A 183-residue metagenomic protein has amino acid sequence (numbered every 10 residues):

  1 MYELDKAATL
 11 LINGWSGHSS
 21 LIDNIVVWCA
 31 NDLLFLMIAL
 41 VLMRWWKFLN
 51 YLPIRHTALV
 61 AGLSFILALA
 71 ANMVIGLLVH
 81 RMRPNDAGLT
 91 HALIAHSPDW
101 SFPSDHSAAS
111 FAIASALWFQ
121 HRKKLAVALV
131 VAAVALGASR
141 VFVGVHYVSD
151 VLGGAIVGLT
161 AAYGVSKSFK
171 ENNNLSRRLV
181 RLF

Functional and structural regions predicted by a protein language model:
M1-M37, N72-D99, S176, V180-F183: N-terminal transmembrane-helix/juxtamembrane module of multi-pass inner/ER membrane proteins
N13, M43-K47, N72-H80, W118 (+1 more regions): Membrane-water interface at transmembrane helix exits
S19-L21, L52-H56, H121-A128: Membrane-helix interface segments
I22-I25, W46-Y51: Short, hydrophobic transmembrane alpha-helix segments
C29-L36, T57, A61, S107 (+1 more regions): Alpha-helical transmembrane segments
F35-W45, I66, A70: Hydrophobic core of alpha-helical transmembrane segments in multi-pass integral membrane proteins
P53-F119, R177: Membrane-interface loops
I94-F183: Membrane-embedded catalytic cores of phosphoryl/pyrophosphoryl-handling enzymes
